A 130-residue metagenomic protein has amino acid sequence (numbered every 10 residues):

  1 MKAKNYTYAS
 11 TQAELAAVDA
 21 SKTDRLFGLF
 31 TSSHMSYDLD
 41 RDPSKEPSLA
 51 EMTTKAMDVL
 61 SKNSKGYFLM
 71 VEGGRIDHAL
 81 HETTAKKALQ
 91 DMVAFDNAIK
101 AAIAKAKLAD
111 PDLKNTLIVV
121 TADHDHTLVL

Functional and structural regions predicted by a protein language model:
M1-L130: A post-motif C-terminal structural segment
